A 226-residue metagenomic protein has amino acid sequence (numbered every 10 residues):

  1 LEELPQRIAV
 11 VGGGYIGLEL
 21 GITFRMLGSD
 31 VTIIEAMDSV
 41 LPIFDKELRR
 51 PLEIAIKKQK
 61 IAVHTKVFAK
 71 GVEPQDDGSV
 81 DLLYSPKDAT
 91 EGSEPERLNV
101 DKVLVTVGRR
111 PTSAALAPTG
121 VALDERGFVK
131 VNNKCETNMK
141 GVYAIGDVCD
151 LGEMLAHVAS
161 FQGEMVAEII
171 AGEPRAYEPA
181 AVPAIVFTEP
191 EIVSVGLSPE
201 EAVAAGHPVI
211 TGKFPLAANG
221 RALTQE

Functional and structural regions predicted by a protein language model:
L1-Q6, L98-I170: FAD-site-proximal beta/loop scaffold in flavoenzymes
A9-V11, T32-I34, Y143: Conserved hydrophobic packing residues within short motifs/helices of P-loop NTPase cores of ABC-family ATPases
V11-G14, G152: Glycine-rich Rossmann-fold phosphate-binding loop(s) that bind the pyrophosphate of adenine dinucleotide cofactors
G13, A36, D147, E189: Cofactor-binding loop segments of dinucleotide-utilizing enzymes, especially the Rossmann-like FAD- and NAD(P)+-binding
G17-L18: N-terminal Rossmann-fold NAD(P) dinucleotide-binding loop
G21, R25-M26: Gly/Ala-rich phosphate-binding loop of Rossmann-like dinucleotide-binding domains, activating on the conserved
L27-N133, L197, V209, A217: A Rossmann-like FAD-binding core segment of flavoenzymes
D45, K58, A69-G71, G78-V80 (+2 more regions): Mid-to-C-terminal Rossmann-like scaffold of FAD/NAD(P)H-dependent oxidoreductases
